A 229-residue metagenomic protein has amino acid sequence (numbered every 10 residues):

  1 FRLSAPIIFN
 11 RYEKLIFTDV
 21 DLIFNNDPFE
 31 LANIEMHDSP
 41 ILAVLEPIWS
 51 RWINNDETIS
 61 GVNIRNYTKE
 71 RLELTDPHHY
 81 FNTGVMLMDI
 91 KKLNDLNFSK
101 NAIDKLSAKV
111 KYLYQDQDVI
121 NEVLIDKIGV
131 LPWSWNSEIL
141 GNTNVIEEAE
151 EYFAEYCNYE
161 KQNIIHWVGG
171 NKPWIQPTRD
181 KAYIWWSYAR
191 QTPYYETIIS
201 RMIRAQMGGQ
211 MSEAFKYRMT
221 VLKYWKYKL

Functional and structural regions predicted by a protein language model:
F1-D56, L87-M88: GT-A fold catalytic core of metal-dependent nucleotide-sugar glycosyltransferases, centered on the diacidic
S4-A5, E30, L74-P77, A154: A generic local secondary-structure boundary/capping motif
N10, F17, M36, H78-Y80 (+2 more regions): A generic fold-level signal
F29, S39, H78-H79, K91 (+1 more regions): Flexible, active-site-adjacent loop/turn segments at secondary-structure boundaries
H37-V44, I48-R51, N55-T58, R65 (+2 more regions): Glycine- and acidic-residue-rich phosphate-binding/metal-coordinating active-site segment common to enzymes that handle
T58-G61, E148: Short, hinge-like loop/turn segments at secondary-structure boundaries
V62-P77: Short, flexible, basic/aromatic active-site loop/helix in glycosyltransferases
Y67, T83, M88-L229: A glycosyltransferase accessory/donor-loop signature
